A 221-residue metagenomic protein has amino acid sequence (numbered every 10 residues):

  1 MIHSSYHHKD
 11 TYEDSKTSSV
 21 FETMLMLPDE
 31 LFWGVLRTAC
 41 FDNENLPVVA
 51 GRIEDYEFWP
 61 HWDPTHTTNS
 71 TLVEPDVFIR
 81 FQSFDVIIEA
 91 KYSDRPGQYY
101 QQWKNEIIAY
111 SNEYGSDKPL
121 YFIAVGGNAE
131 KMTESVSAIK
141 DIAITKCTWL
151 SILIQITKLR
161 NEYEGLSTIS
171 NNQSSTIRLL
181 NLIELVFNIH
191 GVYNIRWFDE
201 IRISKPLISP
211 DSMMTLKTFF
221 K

Functional and structural regions predicted by a protein language model:
M1-K221: Charged, terminal alpha-helix-loop-beta segments that serve as non-catalytic nucleic-acid engagement and/or assembly
